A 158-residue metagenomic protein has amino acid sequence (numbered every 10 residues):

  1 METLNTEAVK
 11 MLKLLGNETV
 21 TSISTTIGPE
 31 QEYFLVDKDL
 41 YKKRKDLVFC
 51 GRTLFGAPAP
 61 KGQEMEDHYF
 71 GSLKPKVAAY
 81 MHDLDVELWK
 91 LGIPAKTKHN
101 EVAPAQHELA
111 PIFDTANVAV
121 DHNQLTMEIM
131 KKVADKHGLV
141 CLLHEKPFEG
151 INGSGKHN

Functional and structural regions predicted by a protein language model:
M1-L143, F148-K156: Glycine-rich, acidic/polar active-site loops that bind/position phosphate-bearing ligands
